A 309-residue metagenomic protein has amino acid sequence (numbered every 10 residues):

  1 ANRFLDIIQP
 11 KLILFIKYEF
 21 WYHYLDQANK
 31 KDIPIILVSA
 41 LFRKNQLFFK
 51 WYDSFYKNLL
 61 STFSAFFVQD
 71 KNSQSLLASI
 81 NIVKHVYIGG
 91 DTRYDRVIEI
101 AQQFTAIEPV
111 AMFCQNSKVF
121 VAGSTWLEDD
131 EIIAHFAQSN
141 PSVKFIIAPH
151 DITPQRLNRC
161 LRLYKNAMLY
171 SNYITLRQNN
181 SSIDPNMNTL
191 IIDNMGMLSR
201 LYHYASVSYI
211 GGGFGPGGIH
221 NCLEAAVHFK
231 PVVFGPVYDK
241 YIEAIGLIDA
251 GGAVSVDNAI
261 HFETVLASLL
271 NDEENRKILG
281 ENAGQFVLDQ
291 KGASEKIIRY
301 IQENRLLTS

Functional and structural regions predicted by a protein language model:
A1-A101, V121, T125-L127, Q138 (+1 more regions): Active-site and donor-binding regions of nucleotide-sugar-utilizing enzymes
A1-F4, N45-W51, R96-I100, Q155-N158 (+4 more regions): Short, charged, surface-exposed secondary-structure boundary motifs
F4-D6, L59, F113, L201 (+1 more regions): Structural alpha-helical scaffold elements that stabilize or flank donor/cofactor-binding regions in carbohydrate
I33-I35, F145, V232: Hydrophobic beta-strand scaffold residues
F63, S79, L198, H203-Q285 (+1 more regions): Catalytic binding pocket for nucleotide-activated donors in carbohydrate/polymer assembly enzymes
R93, S171-C222: Donor nucleotide-activated moiety binding/catalytic core segment of transferases that use nucleotide-activated donors
I98, Q102-T175: Conserved catalytic-core segment of nucleotide-activated headgroup transferases in glycan assembly
Q290-S309: C-terminal alpha-helical cap of glycosyltransferases
